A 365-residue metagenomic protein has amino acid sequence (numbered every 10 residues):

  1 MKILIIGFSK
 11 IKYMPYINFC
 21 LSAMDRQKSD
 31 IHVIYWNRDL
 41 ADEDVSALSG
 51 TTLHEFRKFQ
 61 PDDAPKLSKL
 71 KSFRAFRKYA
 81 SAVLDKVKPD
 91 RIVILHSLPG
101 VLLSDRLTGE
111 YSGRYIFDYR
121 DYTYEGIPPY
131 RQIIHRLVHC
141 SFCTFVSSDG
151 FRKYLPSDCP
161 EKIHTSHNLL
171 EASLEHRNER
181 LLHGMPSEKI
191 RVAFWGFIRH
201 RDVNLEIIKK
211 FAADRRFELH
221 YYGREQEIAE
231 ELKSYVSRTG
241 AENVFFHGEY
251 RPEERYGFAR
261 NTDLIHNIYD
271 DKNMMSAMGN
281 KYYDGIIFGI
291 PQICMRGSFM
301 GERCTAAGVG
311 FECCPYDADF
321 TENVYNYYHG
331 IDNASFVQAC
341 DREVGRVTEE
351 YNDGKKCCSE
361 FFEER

Functional and structural regions predicted by a protein language model:
M1-A41, C143, H167, E206-E218: N-terminal subdomain of nucleotide-sugar transferases
L4-I6, F145, L181-V203, I207-D214 (+2 more regions): Conserved donor-binding/catalytic core segment of Leloir-type glycosyltransferases
Y13-M14, L40-A41, A75-R77, I92-E110 (+2 more regions): An aromatic- and histidine-rich active-site surface loop
S22, R77-A82, L102, F117 (+1 more regions): Membrane-proximal helix-turn-helix segments that form the acceptor-binding/catalytic region of lipid-linked
I134-H135, H139-R177, E302: A short, active-site helix/loop in glycosyltransferases that binds the activated sugar's phosphate group
R199-D202, E253-R260, I265-I287, I293-E302: Nucleotide-sugar-dependent
H220-G223, E230-G257: Nucleotide-activated donor-binding/catalytic signature segment of Leloir-type glycosyltransferases, i.e., the conserved
P315-E322, Y328-R365: A charged, aromatic-enriched C-terminal amphipathic alpha-helix characteristic of glycosyltransferases across folds
